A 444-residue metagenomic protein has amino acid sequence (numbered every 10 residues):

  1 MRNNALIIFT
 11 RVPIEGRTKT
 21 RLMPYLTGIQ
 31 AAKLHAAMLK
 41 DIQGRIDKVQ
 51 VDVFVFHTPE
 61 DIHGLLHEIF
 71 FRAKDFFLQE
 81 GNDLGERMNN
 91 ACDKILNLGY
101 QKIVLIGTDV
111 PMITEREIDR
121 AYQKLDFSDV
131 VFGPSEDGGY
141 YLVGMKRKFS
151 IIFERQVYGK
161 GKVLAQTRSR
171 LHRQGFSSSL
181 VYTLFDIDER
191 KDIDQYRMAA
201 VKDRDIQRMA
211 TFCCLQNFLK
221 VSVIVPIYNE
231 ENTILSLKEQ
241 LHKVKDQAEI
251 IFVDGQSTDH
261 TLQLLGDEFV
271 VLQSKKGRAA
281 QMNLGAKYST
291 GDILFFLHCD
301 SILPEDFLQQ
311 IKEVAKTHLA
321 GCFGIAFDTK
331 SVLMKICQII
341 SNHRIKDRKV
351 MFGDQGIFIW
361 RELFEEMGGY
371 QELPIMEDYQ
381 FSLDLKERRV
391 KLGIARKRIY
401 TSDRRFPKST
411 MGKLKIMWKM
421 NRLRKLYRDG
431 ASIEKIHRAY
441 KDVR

Functional and structural regions predicted by a protein language model:
I8, K202-L219, L383-R444: Hydrophobic helical membrane-anchoring modules
I14-I46, P226-K243: Short, well-formed alpha-helical segments that are part of the catalytic scaffolds of diverse glycosyltransferases
P59-I62, Q240, D254-L262, S301-I302: A conserved acidic beta->alpha catalytic loop
H63-H67, N232-S236, T258-G266, D306: Acidic helix N-cap motif at the loop->helix transition within catalytic regions of sugar-transfer enzymes
A73-N82, A248, L262-Y288: Conserved donor nucleotide-binding strand/loop of the catalytic core
I103, L294: Short aromatic/hydrophobic "clamp" motif used to bind/position activated sugar donors
T108-A121, H260, C299-E313, L383: Acidic donor-binding/catalytic loop of UDP-sugar-dependent glycosyltransferases, especially processive GT2
K124-V131, E305-L333: Conserved donor NDP-sugar-binding/catalytic core segment of glycosyltransferases
